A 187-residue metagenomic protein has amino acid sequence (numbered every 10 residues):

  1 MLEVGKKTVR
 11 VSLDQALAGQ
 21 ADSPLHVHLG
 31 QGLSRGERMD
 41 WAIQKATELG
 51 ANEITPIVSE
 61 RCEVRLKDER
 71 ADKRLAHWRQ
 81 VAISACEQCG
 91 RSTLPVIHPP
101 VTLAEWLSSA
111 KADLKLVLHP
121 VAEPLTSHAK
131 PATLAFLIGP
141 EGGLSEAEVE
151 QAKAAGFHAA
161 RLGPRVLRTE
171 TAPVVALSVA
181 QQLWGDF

Functional and structural regions predicted by a protein language model:
M1-E3: Conserved hydrophobic positions within beta-strands
G5-K6, R10, D14-L116: RNA substrate-binding interface of SAM-dependent RNA methyltransferases
L33, P140, E170-T171: Conserved residues at beta->alpha junctions
R38, E141-S145, R165: Gly/Ser/Thr-rich beta-alpha loop segments that engage phosphate groups in nucleotides
V101-L107, E123-L125, L167: A short acidic, often aromatic-flanked loop/helix-cap motif at beta-alpha or helix-coil junctions that lines enzyme
A110-V149, F157-A160: Active-site/ligand-binding-proximal alpha/beta "capping" segment
E146-F187: Structured adenosyl-cofactor binding patch, chiefly the S-adenosyl-L-methionine
